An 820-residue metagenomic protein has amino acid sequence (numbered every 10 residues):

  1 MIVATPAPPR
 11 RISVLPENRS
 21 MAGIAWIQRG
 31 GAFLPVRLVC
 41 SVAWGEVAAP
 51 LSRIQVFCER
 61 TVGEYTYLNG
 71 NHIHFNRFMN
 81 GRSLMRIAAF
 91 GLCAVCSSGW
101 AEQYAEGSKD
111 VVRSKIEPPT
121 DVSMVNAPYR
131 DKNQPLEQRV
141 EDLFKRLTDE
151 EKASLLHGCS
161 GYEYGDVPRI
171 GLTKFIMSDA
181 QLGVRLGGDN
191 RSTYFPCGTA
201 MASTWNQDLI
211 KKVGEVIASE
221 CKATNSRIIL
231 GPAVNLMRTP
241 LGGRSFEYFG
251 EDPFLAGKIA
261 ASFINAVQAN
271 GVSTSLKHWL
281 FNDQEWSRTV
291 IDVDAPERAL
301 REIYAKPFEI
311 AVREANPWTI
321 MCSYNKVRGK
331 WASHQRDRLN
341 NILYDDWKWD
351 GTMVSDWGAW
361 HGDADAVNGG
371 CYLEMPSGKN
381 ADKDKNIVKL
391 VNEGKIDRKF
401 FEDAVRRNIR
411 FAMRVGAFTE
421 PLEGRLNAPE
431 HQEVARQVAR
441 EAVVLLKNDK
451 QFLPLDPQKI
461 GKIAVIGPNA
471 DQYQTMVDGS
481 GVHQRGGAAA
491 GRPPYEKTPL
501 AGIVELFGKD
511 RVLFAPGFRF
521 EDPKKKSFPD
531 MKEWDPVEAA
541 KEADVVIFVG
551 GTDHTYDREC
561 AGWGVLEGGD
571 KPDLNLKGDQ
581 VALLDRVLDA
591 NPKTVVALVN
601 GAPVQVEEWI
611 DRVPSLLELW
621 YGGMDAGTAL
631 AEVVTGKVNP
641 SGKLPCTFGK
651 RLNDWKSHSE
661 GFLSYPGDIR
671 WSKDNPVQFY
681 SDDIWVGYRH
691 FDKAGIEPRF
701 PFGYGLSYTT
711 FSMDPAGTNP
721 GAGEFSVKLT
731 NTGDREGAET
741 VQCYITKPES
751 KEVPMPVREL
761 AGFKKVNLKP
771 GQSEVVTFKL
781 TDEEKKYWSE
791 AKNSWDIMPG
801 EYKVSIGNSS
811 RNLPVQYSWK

Functional and structural regions predicted by a protein language model:
T5-P6, G30-F33, R37-L38, W44-P50 (+1 more regions): Intrinsic, low-complexity polybasic segments
P8-I12, I24-W26, A32, P50 (+3 more regions): Intrinsically disordered, low-complexity segments enriched in serine/proline and basic residues
R10-S20, W26-R29, R37-S41: Low-acidity, Ser/Thr- and Arg-rich intrinsically disordered low-complexity segments
N18, Y65-Y67, N71-N76: Intrinsic-disorder-associated, low-complexity terminal segments enriched in Asp/Asn/His/Tyr and depleted of Lys/Arg
C40, C58, C93-C96: Cysteine-centered motifs
R82-F90: Sec-dependent signal peptide recognition, specifically the positively charged N-region followed immediately by
E102-W788, S794-R811, Q816-K820: Glycoside hydrolase catalytic-domain context in secreted enzymes
